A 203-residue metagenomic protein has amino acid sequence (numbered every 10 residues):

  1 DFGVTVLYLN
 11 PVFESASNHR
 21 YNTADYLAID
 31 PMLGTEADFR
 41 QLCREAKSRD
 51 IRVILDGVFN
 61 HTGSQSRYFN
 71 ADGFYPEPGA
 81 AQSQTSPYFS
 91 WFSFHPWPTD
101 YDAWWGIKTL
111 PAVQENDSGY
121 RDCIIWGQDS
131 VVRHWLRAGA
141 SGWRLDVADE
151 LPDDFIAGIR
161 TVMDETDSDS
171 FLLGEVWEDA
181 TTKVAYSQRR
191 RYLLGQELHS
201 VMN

Functional and structural regions predicted by a protein language model:
D1, S118-R137: Short, acidic/polar
D1-L55, N60-T62, R67-A71, Q114 (+2 more regions): N-terminal structural segment of carbohydrate-active enzymes
F2-G3, A138-G139, D167: A structural signal for short coil/turn segments at secondary-structure junctions
E14, G34, S86, F92 (+2 more regions): Glycine-/small-residue-rich active-site loops that bind phosphorylated ligands and cofactors
N18-D30, F59-D102, A185-V201: Aromatic- and acidic-residue-enriched segments that line the glycan-binding/catalytic groove of carbohydrate-active
T35, F39, R121-Q128, I156: Aromatic/hydrophobic pocket-lining residues that form the small-molecule binding cavity in soluble enzyme cores
C43-R49, H61, S66-E77, S130-R133 (+2 more regions): Active-site-proximal helices and loops of the catalytic beta/alpha 8
P96-D117: N-terminal small/glycine-rich loop or linker at the start of catalytic domains across soluble metabolic enzymes
